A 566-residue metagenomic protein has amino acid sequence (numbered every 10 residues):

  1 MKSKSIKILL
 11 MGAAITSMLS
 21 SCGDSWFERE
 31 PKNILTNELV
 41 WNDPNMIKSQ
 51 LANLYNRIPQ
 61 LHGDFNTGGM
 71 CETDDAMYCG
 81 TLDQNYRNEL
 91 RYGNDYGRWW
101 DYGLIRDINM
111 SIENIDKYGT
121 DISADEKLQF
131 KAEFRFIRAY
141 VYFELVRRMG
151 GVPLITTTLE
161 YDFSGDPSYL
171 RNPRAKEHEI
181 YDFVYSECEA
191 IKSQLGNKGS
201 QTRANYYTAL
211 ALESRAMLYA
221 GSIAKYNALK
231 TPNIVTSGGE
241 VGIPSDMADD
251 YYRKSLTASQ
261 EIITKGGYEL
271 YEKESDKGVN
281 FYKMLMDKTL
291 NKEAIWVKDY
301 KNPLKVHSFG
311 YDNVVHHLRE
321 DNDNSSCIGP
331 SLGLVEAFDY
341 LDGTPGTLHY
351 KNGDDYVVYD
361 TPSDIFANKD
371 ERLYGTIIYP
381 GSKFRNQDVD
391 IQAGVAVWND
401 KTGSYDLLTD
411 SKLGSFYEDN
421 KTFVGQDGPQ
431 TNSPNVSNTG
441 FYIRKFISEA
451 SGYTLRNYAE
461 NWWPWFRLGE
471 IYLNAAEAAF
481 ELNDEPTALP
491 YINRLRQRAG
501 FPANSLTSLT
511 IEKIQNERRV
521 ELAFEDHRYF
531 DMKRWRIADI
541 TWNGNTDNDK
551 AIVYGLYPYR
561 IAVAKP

Functional and structural regions predicted by a protein language model:
K2-S5, T16-N42, V184, S214 (+1 more regions): Bacterial Sec-dependent N-terminal signal peptides
I8-A14: Sec-dependent N-terminal signal peptides
C22, D101-L104, F183, E274-L341 (+5 more regions): Long, intrinsically disordered, low-complexity segments
G23-D83, V152, T156, Y207 (+1 more regions): An aromatic- and glycine-enriched ligand-binding surface/loop that stacks and positions planar moieties
T36-Q60, C79-M149, S168-Y206, P362 (+6 more regions): Conserved, well-structured interaction surfaces
I391-Q392, K445-S451, G469-A475, L482-P502 (+1 more regions): Active/binding-pocket-proximal capping segment
